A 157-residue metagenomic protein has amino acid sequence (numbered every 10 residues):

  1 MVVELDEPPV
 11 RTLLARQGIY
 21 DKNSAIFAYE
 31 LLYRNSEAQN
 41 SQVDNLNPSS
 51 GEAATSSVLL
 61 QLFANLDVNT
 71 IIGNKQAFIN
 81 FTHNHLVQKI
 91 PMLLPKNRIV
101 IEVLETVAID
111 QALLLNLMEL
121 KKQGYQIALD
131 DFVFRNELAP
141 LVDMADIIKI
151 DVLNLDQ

Functional and structural regions predicted by a protein language model:
V2-R98, V103-A108: Bacterial c-di-GMP phosphodiesterase EAL domain
I90-Q157: The catalytic core of metal-dependent phosphodiesterases that act on cyclic dinucleotides
